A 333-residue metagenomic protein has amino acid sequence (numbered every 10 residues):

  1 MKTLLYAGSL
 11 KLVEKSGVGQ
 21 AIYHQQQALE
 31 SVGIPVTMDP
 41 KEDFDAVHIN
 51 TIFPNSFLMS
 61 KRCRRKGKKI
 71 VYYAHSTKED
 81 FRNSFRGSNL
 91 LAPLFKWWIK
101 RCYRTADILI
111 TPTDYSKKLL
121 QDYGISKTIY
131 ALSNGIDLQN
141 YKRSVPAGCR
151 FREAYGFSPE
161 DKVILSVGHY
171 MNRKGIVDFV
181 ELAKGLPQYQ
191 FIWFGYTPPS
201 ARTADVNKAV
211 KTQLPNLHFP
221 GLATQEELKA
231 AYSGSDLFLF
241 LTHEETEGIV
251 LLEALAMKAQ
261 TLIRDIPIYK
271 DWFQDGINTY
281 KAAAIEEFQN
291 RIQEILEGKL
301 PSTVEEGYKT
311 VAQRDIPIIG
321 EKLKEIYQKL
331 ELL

Functional and structural regions predicted by a protein language model:
Y6, V167, Y189-D205: Glycosyltransferase donor-sugar binding loop
L91-L109: Membrane-proximal helix-turn-helix segments that form the acceptor-binding/catalytic region of lipid-linked
Y103, L222, A230-S235: Short alpha-helical donor nucleotide-sugar binding micro-motif in glycosyltransferases
F157-K174, V180-K184, I192: Conserved donor-binding/catalytic core segment of Leloir-type glycosyltransferases
A204-E226: Nucleotide-activated donor-binding/catalytic signature segment of Leloir-type glycosyltransferases, i.e., the conserved
H243: Aromatic "clamp/platform" in nucleotide-sugar-dependent glycosyltransferases that forms part of the donor/acceptor
Q260-I263: Short hydrophobic beta-strand element within catalytic cores of glycosyltransferases and related nucleotide-activated
F273-E286, Q293-L300: Conserved acidic donor-binding segment of nucleotide-sugar-dependent glycosyltransferases
